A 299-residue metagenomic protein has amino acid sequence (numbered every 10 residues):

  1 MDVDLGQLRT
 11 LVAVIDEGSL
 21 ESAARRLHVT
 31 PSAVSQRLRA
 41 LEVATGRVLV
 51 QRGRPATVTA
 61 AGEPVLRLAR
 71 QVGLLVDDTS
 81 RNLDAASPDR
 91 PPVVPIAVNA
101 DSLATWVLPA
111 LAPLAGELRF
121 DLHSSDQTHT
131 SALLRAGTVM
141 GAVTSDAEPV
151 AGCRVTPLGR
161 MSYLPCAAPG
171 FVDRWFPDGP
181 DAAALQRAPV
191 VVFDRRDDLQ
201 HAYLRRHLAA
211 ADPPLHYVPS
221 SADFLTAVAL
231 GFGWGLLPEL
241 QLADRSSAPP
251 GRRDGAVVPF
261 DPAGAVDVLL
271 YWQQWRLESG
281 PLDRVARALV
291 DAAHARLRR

Functional and structural regions predicted by a protein language model:
V12-H28: Short helix-boundary/capping micro-motifs
T30, R37: Residues within the DNA-recognition helix of helix-turn-helix
A40-A60: A short LG(V/I)-centered, amphipathic sequence patch enriched for acidic residue(s) preceding the LG motif
A44-T45, G62-S87: Alpha-helical linker/hinge and terminal dimerization helices associated with HTH transcriptional regulators
D89-A151: Central regulatory/effector-binding core of bacterial HTH transcription factors
V150-P157, M161, T226-R284: Beta-alpha-beta core module
V155-V191: Flexible hinge/capping segments at coil-to-helix
D173, Q186-A210: Secondary-structure junction motif
